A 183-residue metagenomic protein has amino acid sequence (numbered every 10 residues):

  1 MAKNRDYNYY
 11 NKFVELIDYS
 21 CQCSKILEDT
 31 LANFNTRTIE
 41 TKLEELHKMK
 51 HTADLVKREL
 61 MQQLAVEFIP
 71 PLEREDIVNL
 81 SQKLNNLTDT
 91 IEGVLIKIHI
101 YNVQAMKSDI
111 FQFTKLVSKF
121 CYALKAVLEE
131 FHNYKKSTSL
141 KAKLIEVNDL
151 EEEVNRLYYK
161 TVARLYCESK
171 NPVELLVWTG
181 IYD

Functional and structural regions predicted by a protein language model:
M1-D183: Cytosolic, long alpha-helical scaffolding segments
